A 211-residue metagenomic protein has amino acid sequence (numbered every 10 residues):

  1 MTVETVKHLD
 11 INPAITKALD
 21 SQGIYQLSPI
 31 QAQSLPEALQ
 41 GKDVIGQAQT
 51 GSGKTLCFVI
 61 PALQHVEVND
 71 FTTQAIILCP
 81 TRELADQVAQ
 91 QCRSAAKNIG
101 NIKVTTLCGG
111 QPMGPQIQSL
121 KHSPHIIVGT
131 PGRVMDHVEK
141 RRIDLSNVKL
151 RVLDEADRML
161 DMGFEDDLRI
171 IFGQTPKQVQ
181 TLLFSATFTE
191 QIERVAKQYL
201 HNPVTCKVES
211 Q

Functional and structural regions predicted by a protein language model:
M1-Q47, D154: Conserved pre-motif I regulatory segment
V3, K121-H122, L182-F184: Helicase motor core with emphasis on the C-terminal RecA-like subdomain
H8, Q26-L27, I77, I127 (+3 more regions): Conserved SAM-binding loop
A14-K17, S21-I24, F71-E139, N147-L150 (+2 more regions): Conserved nucleic-acid-binding Ia/Ib motif block in the N-terminal RecA-like helicase ATPase lobe
I30, Q47-Q49, L78, L107-C108 (+2 more regions): Structural motif
A32-V44, T55-D70, Q90-A96, M135 (+2 more regions): Walker A/P-loop NTP-binding motif
G51-G53: Walker A (P-loop) phosphate-binding loop of P-loop NTPases
D144-S210: Post-DEXD/H (motif II) to motif III coupling segment of the RecA-like Helicase ATP-binding lobe
